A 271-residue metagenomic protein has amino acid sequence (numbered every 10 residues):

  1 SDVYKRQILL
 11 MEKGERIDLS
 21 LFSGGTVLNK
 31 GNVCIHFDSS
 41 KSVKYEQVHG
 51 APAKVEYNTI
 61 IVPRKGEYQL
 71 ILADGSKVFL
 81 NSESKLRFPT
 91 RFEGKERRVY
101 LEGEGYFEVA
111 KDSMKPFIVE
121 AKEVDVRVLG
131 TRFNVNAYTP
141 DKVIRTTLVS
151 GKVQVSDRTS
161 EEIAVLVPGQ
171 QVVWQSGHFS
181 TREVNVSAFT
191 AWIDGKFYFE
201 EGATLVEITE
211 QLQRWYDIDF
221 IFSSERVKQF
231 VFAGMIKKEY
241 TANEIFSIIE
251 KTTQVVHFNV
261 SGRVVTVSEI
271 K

Functional and structural regions predicted by a protein language model:
S1-K271: A residue-level detector for the "anchor" residue at the start of short, highly conserved motifs
